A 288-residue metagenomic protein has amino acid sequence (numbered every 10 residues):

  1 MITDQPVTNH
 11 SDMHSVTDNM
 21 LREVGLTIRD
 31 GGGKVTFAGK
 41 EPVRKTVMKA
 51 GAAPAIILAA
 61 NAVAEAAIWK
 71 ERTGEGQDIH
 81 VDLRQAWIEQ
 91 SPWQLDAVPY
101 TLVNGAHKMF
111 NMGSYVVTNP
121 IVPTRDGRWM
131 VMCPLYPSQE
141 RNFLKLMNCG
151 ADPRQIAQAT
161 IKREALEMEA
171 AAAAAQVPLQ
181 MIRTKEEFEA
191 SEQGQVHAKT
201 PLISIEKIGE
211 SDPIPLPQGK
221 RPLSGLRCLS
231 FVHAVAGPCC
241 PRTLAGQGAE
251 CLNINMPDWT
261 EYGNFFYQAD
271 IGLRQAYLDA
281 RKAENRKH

Functional and structural regions predicted by a protein language model:
M1-T260, A269-D270: Acyl-CoA thioester-binding alpha/beta core of soluble enzymes
P217-G219, F265-F266, K287-H288: Short, flexible, glycine/charge-rich loop motifs used to bind or transfer phosphoryl groups or to couple energy/partner
D258-Y262, K282-N285: Short acidic loop-to-helix transition motifs that present clustered carboxylates
N264-A276: P-loop NTPase switch/communication element
Q275-H288: A structured beta-alpha segment of the ubiquitous adenosine-cofactor-binding alpha/beta core
